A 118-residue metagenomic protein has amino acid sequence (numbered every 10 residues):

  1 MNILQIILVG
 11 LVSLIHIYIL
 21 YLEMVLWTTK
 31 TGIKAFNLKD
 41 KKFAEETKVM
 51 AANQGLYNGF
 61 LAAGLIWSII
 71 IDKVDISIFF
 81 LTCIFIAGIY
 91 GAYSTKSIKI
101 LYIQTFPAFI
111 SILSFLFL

Functional and structural regions predicted by a protein language model:
I3-V25: N-terminal signal-anchor transmembrane alpha helix
V25-T47: Cytosolic, membrane-interface loops and tails of multi-pass inner-membrane proteins
K41-G59: Membrane interfacial helix-start motif at the N-side
Q54-I66, A108: Core segments of transmembrane alpha-helices that mediate helix-helix packing or line hydrophobic substrate/ligand
I71-V74, G88-I100: Membrane-helix boundary connector in multi-pass membrane proteins
F80-I89: Small-polar-interrupted transmembrane alpha-helices in polytopic inner-membrane proteins
F106-L118: Small-residue-rich segments of transmembrane alpha-helices in multi-pass membrane proteins, especially helix faces
